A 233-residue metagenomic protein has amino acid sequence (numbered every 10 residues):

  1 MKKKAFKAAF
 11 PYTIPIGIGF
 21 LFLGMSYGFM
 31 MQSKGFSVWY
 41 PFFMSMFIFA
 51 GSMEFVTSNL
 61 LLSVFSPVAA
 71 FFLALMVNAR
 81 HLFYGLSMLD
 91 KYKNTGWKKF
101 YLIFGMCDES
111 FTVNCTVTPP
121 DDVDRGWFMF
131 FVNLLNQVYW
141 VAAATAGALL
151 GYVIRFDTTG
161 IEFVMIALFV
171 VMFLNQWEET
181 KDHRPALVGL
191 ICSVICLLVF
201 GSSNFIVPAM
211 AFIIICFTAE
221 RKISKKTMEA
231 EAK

Functional and structural regions predicted by a protein language model:
M1-A8, Q32-V38, L62-P67, K93-G96 (+3 more regions): Short juxtamembrane and helix-loop transition motifs at transmembrane-helix boundaries in membrane proteins
M1-A9, V123, R221-K233: Intrinsically disordered, low-complexity non-transmembrane regions of multi-pass membrane transporters
F6-L23, F36-F42, F47-A50, R155 (+4 more regions): Helical membrane-embedded segments and adjacent short helical loop/helix-boundary regions of multi-pass membrane
A8-I103, Y139: Pore-lining transmembrane helices
M25-F29, V56, V113, T145 (+4 more regions): Alpha-helical transmembrane segments of multipass membrane proteins
S52, M76-F83, L168-L174, S193-V194 (+1 more regions): Alpha-helical transmembrane segments and their membrane-interface exit regions
F71-E162: Helix-loop-helix junctions within the multi-pass membrane cores of secondary transporters/permeases
G126-P208: Membrane-embedded alpha-helical modules
